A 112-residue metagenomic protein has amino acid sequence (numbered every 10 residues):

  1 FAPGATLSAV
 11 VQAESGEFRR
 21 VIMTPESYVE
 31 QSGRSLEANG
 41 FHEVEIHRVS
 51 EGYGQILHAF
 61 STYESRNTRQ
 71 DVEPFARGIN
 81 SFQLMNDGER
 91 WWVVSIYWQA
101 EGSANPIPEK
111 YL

Functional and structural regions predicted by a protein language model:
F1, Y63-S65, Y97-A100: Short beta-strand segments enriched in hydrophobic/aromatic residues within well-folded beta-rich domains
A2, T6, S27-E30, A76 (+1 more regions): Non-catalytic cap/lid and distal C-terminal segments of serine-dependent acyl enzymes
P3, I46, G78-N80: Residues that flank catalytic or metal-binding motifs in active/ligand-binding sites
G4-A5, I56, S81, R90: Structural motif
T6-L7, V11, R19-D71: Surface-exposed, charged secondary-structure patches
Q70-P74, S103-E109: A short acidic/glycine-rich loop-to-helix N-cap element
R77-A104: Short beta-strand edge/turn micro-motifs at domain boundaries
